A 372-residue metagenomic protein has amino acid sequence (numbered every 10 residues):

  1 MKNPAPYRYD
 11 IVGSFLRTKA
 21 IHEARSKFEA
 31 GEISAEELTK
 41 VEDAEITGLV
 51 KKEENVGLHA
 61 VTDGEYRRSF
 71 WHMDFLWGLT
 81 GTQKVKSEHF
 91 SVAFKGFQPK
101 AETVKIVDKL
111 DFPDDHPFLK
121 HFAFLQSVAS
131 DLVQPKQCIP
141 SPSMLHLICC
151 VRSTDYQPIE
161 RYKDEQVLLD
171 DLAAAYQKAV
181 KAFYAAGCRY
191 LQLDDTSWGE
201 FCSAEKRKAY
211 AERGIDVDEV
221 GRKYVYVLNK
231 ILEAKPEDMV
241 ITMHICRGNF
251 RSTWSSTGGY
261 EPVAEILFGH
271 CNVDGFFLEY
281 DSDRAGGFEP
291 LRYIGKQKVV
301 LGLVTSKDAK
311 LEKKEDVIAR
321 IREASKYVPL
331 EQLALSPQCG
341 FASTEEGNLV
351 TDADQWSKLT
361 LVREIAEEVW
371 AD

Functional and structural regions predicted by a protein language model:
M1-D372: Domain-level signal for soluble alpha/beta catalytic cores
